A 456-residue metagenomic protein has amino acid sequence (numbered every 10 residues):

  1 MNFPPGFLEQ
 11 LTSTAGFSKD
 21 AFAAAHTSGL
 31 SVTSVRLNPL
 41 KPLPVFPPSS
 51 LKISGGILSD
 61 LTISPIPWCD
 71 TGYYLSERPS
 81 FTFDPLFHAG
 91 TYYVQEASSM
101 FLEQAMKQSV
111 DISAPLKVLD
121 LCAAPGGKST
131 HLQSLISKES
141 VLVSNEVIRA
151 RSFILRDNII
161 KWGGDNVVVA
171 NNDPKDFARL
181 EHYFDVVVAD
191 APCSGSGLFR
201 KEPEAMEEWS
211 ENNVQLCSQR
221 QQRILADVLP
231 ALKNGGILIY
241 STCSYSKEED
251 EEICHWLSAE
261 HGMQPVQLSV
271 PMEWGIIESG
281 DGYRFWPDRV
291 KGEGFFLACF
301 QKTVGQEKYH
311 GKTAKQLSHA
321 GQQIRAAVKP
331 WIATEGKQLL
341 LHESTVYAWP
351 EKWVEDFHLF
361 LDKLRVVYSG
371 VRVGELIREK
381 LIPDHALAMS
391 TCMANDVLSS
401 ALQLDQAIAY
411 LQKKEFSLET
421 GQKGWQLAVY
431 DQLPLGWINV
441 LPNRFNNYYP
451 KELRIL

Functional and structural regions predicted by a protein language model:
M1-P42, S54-S59, F296, T303-L456: Polybasic, low-complexity RNA-engagement segments
S113-A114, D176-V188: A short acidic, Gly/Pro-enriched loop at the edge of an enzyme's catalytic core that lines a small-molecule cofactor
S113-A124: Conserved class I S-adenosyl-L-methionine
P125-K138: Conserved SAM-binding loop of SAM-dependent methyltransferases across substrates and taxa, primarily the Class I
S137, L232-N234: Helix-to-beta-strand junctions that scaffold the AdoMet/dcAdoMet cofactor pocket in Class I SAM-dependent enzymes
N145-H182: S-adenosyl-L-methionine
A150, D185-D227, C243-E251, S269-M272: Mobile active-site "lid"/loop adjacent to the S-adenosyl-L-methionine
F184, I237-Y240, Y245-W349: Class I S-adenosyl-L-methionine
